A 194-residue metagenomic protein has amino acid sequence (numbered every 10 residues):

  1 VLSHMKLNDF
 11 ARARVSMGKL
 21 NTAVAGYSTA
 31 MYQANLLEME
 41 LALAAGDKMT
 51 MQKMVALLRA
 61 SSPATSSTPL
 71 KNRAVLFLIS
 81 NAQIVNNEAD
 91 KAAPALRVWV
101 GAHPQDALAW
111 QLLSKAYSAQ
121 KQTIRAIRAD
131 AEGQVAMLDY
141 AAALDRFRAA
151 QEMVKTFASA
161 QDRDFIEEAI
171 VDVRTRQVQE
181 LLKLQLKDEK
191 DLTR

Functional and structural regions predicted by a protein language model:
F10, K48, A89, T123-I124 (+1 more regions): TPR-repeat structural position
A13, M51-M54, A92, A126 (+1 more regions): Single-residue signature of alpha-solenoid repeat helices
M17-G18, V24, V55-R59, L96-R97 (+3 more regions): Inward-facing hydrophobic residues that define packing positions of alpha-helical scaffold repeats
V24, S62-S66, H103, M137-L138 (+1 more regions): Alpha-helical junction/boundary sensor with strong preference for TPR arrays
L36-Q120: Alpha-helical adaptor scaffolds
A136-R194: Terminal, low-structured helical/coil segments at or just beyond the last alpha-helical repeat
